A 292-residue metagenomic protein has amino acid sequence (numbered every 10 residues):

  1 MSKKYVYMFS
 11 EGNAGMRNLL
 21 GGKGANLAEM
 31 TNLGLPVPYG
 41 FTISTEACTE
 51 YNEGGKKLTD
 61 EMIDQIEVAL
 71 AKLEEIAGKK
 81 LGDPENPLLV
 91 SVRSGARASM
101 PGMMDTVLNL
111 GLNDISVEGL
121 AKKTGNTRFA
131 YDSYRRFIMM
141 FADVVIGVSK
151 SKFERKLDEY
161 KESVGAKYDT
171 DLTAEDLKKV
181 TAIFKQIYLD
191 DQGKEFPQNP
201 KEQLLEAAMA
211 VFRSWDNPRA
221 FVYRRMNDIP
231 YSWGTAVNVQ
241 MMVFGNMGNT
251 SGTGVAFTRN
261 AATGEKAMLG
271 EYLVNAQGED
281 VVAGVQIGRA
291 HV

Functional and structural regions predicted by a protein language model:
M1-R289: Nucleotide/phosphate-binding sheet-loop regions of phosphoryl- and nucleotidyl-transfer enzymes
